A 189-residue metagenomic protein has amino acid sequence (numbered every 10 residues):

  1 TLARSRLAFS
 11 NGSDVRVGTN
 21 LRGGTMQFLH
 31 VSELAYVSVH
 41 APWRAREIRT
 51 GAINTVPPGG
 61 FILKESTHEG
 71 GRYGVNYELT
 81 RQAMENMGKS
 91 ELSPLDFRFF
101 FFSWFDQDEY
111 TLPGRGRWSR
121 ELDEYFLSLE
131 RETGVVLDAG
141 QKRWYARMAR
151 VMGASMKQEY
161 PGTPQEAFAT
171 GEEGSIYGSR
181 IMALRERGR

Functional and structural regions predicted by a protein language model:
T1-R189: Short, flexible loop motifs at catalytic/binding sites
